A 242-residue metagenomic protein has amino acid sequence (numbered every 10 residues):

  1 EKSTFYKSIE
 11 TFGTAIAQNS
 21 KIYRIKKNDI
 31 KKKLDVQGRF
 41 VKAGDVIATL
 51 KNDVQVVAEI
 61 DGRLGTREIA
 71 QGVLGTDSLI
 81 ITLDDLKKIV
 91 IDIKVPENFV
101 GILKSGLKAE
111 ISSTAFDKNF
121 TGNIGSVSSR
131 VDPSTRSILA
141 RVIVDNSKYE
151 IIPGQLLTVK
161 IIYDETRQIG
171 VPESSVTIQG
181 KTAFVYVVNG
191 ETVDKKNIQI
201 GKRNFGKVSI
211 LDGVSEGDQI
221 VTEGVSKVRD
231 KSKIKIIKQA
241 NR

Functional and structural regions predicted by a protein language model:
E1-F12, I102, E110-I111, I236-R242: Acidic, gly/proline-rich low-complexity N-terminal segments at the extreme N terminus
E1-N28, G125: N-terminal beta-strand block that forms a small beta-sandwich/beta-barrel module immediately after a flexible targeting
K2-F5, Q18-K21, I69-A70, S128-D132 (+2 more regions): Short, conserved beta-turn/loop elements at beta-strand boundaries and strand-helix junctions
E10, K104-S105, S113, D117-F184: Structural microfeature recognizing short secondary-structure transition sites
T14, I30-L50, V57-K94, K108 (+3 more regions): Surface-exposed patches in structured soluble domains
I22-I25, L74, R130-R141, G206-D212: Short, solvent-exposed secondary-structure boundary/capping segments
K26, K31-F40, T66-I69, I143-V144 (+4 more regions): Short histidine-centered loop motifs in beta-beta connectors
I178, A183-R242: Short alpha-helical boundary/capping segments at helix-coil junctions
